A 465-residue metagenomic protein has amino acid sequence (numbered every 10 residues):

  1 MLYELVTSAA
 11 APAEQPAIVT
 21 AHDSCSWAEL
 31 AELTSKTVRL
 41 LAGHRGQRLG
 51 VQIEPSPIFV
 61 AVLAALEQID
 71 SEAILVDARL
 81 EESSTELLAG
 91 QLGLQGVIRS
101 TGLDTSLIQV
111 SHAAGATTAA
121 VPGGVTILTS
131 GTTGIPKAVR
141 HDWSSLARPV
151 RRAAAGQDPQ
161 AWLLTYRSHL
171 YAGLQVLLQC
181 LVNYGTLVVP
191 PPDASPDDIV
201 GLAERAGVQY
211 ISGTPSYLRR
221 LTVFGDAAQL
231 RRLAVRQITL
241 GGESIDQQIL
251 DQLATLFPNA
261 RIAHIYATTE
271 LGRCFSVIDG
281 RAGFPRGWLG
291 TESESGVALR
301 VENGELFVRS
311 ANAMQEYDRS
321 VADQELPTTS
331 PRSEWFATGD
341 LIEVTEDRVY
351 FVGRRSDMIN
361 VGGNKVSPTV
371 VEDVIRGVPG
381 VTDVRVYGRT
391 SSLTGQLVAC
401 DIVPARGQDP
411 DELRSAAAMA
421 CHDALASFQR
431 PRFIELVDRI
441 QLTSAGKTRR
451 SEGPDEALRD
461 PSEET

Functional and structural regions predicted by a protein language model:
E14-G43, T85-E86, S144: Conserved AMP-binding/adenylate-forming core of the ANL superfamily
S26-W27, G124-R151: Conserved AMP-binding A3 loop
V38-R79, L164-S168, K365, P404: Conserved AMP-binding/adenylate-forming
R148-A161, H169-Y210: Conserved AMP-binding/adenylation subdomain of ANL enzymes
I211, S310, S333-E334, G339-Q429 (+1 more regions): AMP-binding/adenylate-forming catalytic core of the ANL superfamily
G225-F284, A298: Gly/Ser/Thr-rich phosphate-binding loop
R300-E334, N364-V366: Conserved ATP/PPi-binding loop(s) of AMP-dependent carboxylate-activating enzymes
L425-K447: AMP-binding/adenylate-forming catalytic domain of the ANL superfamily
